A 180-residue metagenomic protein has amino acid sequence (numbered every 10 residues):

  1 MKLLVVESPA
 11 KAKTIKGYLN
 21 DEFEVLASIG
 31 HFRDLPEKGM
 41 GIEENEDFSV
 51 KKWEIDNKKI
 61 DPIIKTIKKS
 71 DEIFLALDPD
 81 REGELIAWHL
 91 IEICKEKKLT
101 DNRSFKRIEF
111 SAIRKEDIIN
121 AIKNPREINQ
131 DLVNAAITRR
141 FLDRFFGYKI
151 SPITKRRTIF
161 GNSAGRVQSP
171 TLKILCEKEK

Functional and structural regions predicted by a protein language model:
M1-R140, P170: Intrinsically disordered, low-complexity regulatory segments
D143-K180: Prokaryote-biased recognition of long, low-complexity C-terminal linker/tail segments that are poorly structured
